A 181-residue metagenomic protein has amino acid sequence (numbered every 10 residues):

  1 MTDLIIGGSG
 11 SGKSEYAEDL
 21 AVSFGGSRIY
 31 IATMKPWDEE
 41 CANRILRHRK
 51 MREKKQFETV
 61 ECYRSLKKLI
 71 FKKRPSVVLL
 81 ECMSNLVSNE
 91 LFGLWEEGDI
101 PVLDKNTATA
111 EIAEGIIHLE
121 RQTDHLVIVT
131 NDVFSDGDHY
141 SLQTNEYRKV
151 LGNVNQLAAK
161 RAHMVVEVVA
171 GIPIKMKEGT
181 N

Functional and structural regions predicted by a protein language model:
T2-K72: Conserved P-loop
L4, V77-L79, V127-V129: Structural motif
G10, K35, S84, V133-F134 (+1 more regions): Short, glycine/serine-rich, charged loops/turns that create anion-binding and catalytic segments at active sites
A17, H48, L79, N131 (+1 more regions): Residue-level signal for inorganic ion chemistry
G26-I29, S76, H125, M164: Residues at the starts of beta-strands that form the adenosine-phosphate
K55-T107: Helix-adjacent hinge/juxtasegments
N89-N181: Replace "adjacent to P-loop NTPase cores in ATP/GTP-dependent enzymes" with "adjacent to NTP-binding cores
